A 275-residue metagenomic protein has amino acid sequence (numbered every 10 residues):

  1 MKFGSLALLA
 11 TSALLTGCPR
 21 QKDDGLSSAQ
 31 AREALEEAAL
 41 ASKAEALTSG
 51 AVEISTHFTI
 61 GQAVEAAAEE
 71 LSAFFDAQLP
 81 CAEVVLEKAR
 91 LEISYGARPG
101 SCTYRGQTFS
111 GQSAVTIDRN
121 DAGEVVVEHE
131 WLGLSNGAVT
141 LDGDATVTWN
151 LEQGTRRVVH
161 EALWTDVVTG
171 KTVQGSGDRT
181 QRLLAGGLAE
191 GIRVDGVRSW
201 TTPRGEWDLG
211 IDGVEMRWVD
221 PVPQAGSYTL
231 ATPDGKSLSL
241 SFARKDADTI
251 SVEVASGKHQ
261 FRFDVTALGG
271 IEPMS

Functional and structural regions predicted by a protein language model:
M1-L6: Bacterial N-terminal signal peptides that target proteins for export
A7-A13: Bacterial N-terminal signal peptides
L15-G17: C-terminal motif of bacterial Sec signal peptides marking the signal peptidase cleavage site
P19-S275: Low-complexity, intrinsically disordered segments exposed to solvent
